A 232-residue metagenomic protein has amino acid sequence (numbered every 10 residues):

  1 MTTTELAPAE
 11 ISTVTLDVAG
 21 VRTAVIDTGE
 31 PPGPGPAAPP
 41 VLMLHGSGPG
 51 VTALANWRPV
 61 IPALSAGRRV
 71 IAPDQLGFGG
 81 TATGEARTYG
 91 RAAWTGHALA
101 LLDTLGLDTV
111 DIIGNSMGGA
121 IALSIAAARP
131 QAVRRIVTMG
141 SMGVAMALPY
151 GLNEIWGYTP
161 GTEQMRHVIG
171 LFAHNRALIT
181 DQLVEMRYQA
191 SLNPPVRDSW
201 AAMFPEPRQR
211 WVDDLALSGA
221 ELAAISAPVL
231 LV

Functional and structural regions predicted by a protein language model:
V21-G80: Conserved HGGG/HGGXW glycine-rich cap/lid loop of the alpha/beta-hydrolase fold
D74, D111, R134-V137: Residue in the alpha/beta-hydrolase core beta-strand immediately N-terminal to the catalytic nucleophile
D74-R91, A147: Glycine-rich "HGGG/HGxG" loop immediately N-terminal to the catalytic nucleophile of the alpha/beta-hydrolase
A92-V110: Conserved acidic catalytic loop of the alpha/beta-hydrolase fold
G114, G118, A122: Gly/Ala-rich beta-loop-alpha elbow adjacent to hydrolase catalytic centers
L123-A128, A132-H167: Flexible "cap/lid" loop of the alpha/beta hydrolase fold
T159-A224: Conserved alpha/beta-hydrolase catalytic His-Asp/Glu region
I225, L231-V232: Short beta-strand/loop motif that positions the catalytic acidic residue of the alpha/beta-hydrolase fold
